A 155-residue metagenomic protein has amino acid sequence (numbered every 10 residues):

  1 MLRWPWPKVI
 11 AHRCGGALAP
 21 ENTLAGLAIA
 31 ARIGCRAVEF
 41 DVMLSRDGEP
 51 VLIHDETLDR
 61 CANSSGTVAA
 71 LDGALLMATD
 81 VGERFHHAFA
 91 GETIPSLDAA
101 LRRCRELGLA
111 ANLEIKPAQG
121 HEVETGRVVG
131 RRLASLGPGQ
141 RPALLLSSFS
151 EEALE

Functional and structural regions predicted by a protein language model:
M1-E155: Phosphate-group recognition and catalysis centered on beta-loop-alpha active-site segments
